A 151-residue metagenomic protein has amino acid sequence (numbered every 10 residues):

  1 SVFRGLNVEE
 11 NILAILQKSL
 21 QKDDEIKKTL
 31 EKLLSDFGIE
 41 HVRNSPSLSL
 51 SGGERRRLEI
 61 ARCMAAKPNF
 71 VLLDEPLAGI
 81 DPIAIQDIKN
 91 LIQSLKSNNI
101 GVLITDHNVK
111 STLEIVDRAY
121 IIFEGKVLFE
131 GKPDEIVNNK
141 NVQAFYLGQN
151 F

Functional and structural regions predicted by a protein language model:
G5-Q17: Q-loop/switch helix immediately C-terminal to the Walker
L13, D24-V42, Q93, N141: Conserved ABC ATPase "signature" region
P46-L50, E54: Conserved ABC ATPase signature
I60: Hydrophobic anchor residue at the start of the ABC signature
K67: Conserved catalytic motifs of ABC-family nucleotide-binding domains
V71-E75: Catalytic Walker B motif of ABC-type/P-loop ATPase nucleotide-binding domains
